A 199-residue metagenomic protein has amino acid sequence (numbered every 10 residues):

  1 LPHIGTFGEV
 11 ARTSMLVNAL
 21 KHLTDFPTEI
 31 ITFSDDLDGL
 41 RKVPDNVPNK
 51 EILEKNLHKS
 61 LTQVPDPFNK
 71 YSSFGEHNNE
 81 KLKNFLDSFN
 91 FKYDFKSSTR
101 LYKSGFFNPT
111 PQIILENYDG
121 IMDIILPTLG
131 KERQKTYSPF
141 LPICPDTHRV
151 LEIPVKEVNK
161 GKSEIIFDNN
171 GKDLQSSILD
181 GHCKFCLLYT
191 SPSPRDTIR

Functional and structural regions predicted by a protein language model:
L1-M122: N-terminal Rossmann-like or analogous alpha/beta NTP/dinucleotide-binding catalytic cores that position adenine
D123-K131: Short Cys/His-rich Zn2+-coordinating modules
Y137-F140: Short metal-coordination and nucleic-acid-contact micro-motifs, chiefly zinc-binding Cys/His arrays
C144, D168: Short cysteine-rich clusters marking metal-coordination/redox-active sites
D146-R149: Short Cys/His-rich local motifs and their 1-3 flanking residues in nucleic-acid-associated proteins and small
P154-E157: Short Cys/His-rich "knuckle" micro-motifs
N169-L188: Long, low-complexity, polar/charged, intrinsically disordered or flexibly structured peripheral segments
Y189-R199: Single conserved hydrophobic/aromatic residue that forms the stacking wall/gate of nucleotide- or nucleobase-binding
